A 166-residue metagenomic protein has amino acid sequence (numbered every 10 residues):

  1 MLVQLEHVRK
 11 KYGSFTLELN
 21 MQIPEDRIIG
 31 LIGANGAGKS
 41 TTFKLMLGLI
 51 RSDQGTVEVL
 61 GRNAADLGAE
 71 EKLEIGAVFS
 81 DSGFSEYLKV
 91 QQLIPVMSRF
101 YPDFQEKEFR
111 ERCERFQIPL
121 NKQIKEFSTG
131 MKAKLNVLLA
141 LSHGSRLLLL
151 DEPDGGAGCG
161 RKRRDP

Functional and structural regions predicted by a protein language model:
G30, L73-S80: ABC nucleotide-binding domain signature
I32-A34: The feature captures the beta-strand-to-loop junction immediately N-terminal to the Walker
L47: Helix-to-loop junction immediately C-terminal to a conserved catalytic motif
G55-D66, E70-E71: Conserved ABC transporter NBD signature motif
F79-N136: ABC-family P-loop ATPase nucleotide-binding domains
A133, S142-S145: Conserved signature/switch motifs of ABC ATPase nucleotide-binding domains
L148-E152, A157: Catalytic Walker B motif of ABC-type/P-loop ATPase nucleotide-binding domains
